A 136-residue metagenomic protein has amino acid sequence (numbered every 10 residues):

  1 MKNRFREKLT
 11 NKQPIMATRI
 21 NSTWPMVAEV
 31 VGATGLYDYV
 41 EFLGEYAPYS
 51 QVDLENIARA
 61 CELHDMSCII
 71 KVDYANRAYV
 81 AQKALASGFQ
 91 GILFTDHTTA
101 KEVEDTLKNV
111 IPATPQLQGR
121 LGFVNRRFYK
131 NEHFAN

Functional and structural regions predicted by a protein language model:
M1-R19, K130-N136: N-terminal amphipathic alpha-helix/helix-capping segment at the start of soluble metabolic enzymes
L9-P25, C68-A75: Active-site mouth loops of central-metabolism enzymes
N11-M16, L36-D38, E62-C68, G88-Q90: Short, well-ordered coil/turn segments that N-cap beta-strands
R19, V40-E41, L93: Conserved beta-strand positions in the central sheet of alpha/beta enzyme cores
I20-T34, N76-K83: Short, acidic/polar
V27-N56: Glycine-rich, proline-tolerant flexible connector loops at the mouths of alpha/beta enzymes
Q51-R77, Q82, V110-R120: Alpha-helix-loop-beta-strand connector modules within alpha/beta enzyme cores
G91-N136: Conserved anion-binding
